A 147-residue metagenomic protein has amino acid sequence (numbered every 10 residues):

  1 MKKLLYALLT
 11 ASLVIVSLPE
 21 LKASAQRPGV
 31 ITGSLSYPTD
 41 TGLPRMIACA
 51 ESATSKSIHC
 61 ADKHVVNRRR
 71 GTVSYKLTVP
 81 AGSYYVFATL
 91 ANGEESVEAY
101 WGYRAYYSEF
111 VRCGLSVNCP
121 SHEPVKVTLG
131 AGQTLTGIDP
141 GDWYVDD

Functional and structural regions predicted by a protein language model:
M1-L4: Positively charged n-region of N-terminal signal peptides that target proteins for export
A7-V16: Bacterial N-terminal signal peptides
A11-S12, L21-A23: Cleavable N-terminal signal peptides
L18-P19, E98: Residue-level signature of transmembrane alpha-helix interfaces in integral membrane proteins
S24-D147: Long luminal/extracellular ectodomains of secretory-pathway precursor proteins
